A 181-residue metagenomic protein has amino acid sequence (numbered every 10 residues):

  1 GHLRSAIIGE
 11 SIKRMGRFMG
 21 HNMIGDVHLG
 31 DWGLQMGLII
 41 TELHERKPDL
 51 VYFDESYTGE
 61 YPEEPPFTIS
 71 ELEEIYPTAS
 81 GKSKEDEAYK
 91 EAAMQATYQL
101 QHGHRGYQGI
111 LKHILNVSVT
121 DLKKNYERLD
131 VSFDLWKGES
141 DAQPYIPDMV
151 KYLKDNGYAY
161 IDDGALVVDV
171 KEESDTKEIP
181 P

Functional and structural regions predicted by a protein language model:
G1-P181: NTP-dependent nucleotidyl-transfer catalytic core
